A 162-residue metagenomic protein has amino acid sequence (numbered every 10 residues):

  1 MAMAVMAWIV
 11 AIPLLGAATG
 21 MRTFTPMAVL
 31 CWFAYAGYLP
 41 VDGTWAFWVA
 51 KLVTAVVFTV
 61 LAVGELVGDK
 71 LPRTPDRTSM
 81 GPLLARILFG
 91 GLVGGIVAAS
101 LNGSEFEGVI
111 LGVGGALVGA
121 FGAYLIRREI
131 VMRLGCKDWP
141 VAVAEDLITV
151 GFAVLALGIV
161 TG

Functional and structural regions predicted by a protein language model:
M1-V10, F33-L52, G94-I110, V154-G162: Helix-coil boundary and interhelical linker segments in multi-pass alpha-helical membrane proteins
I9-L14, T25, A55-T59, L84-L88 (+1 more regions): Hydrophobic alpha-helical transmembrane segments
V63-T78, G122-R133: C-terminal ends of transmembrane helices
D76-L88, D138-V143: Cytoplasmic-side transmembrane-helix entry/capping segments in multi-pass membrane proteins
A85-G94, E145-V150: Core segments of transmembrane alpha-helices that mediate helix-helix packing or line hydrophobic substrate/ligand
L88-I96, S100, G112-L125: Mid-bilayer segments of alpha-helical transmembrane spans in multi-pass integral membrane proteins that mediate
R128-E145: Interfacial loop-to-transmembrane junctions
A142-V160: Final/C-terminal transmembrane alpha-helix of multipass membrane proteins
